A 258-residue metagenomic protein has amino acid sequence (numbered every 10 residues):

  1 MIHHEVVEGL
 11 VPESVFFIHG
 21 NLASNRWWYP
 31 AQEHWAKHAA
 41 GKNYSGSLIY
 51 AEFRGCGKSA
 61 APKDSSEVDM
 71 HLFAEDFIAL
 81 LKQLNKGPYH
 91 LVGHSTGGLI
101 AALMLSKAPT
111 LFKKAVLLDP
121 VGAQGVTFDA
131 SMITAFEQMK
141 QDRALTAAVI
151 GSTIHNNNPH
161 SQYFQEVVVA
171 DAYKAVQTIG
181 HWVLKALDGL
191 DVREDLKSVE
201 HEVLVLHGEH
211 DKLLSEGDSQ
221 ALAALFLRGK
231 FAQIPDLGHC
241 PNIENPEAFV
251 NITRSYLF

Functional and structural regions predicted by a protein language model:
V6-A61: Conserved HGGG/HGGXW glycine-rich cap/lid loop of the alpha/beta-hydrolase fold
Y44-V92, T96, N251: Active-site loop/oxyanion-hole signature of alpha/beta-hydrolase fold enzymes
A102-K107, F112-D142: Flexible "cap/lid" loop of the alpha/beta hydrolase fold
V126-F128, R143-K197: Conserved alpha/beta-hydrolase catalytic His-Asp/Glu region
V199, V205-H207, D211: Short beta-strand/loop motif that positions the catalytic acidic residue of the alpha/beta-hydrolase fold
K212-D218: Conserved alpha/beta-hydrolase "acid-adjacent" motif
Q220-H239: Catalytic histidine neighborhood in serine/cysteine hydrolases with alpha/beta-hydrolase-type architecture
L237-V250: Catalytic histidine-centered segment of alpha/beta-hydrolase-like enzymes
